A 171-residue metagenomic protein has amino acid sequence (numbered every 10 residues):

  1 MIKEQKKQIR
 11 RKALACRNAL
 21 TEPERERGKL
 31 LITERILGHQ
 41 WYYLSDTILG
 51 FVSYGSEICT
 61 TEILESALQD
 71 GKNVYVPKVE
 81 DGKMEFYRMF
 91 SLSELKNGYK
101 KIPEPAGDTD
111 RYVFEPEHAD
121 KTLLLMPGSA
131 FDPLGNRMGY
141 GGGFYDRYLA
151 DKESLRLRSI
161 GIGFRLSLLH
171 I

Functional and structural regions predicted by a protein language model:
M1-D120: N-terminal active-site beta-alpha-beta segment that forms phosphate/nucleotide-binding and substrate-recognition loops
G55, A130-F131, S167: Short, solvent-exposed loop/turn segments at secondary-structure junctions
Y75, L125, R158-I162: Hydrophobic/aromatic beta-strand patches that form the interior of the parallel beta-sheet core in alpha/beta enzyme
E80-D81, G163-S167: Short beta-alpha junction loops
R88, E104, G128, G161-F164: Short, structured patches in soluble enzyme cores that scaffold and shape functional sites
F114-M138: Well-ordered alpha/beta subsegment
L134-G163: Membrane-associated lipid acylation/remodeling enzymes share a hydrophobic transmembrane-juxtamembrane segment
H170-I171: Conserved small/polar residues in nucleotide/adenosyl-binding loops
